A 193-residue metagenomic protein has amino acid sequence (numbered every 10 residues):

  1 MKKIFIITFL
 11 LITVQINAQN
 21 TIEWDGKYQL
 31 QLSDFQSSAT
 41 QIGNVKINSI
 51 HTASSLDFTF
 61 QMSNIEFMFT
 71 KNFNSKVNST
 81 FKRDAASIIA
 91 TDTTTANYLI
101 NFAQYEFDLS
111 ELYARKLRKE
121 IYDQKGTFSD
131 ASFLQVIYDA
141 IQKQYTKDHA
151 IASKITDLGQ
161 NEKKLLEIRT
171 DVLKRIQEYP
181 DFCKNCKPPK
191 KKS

Functional and structural regions predicted by a protein language model:
M1-E23, S193: Bacterial Sec-dependent N-terminal signal peptides
F9-T13, H51, A96: Generic secretory/membrane-interface signal
T13, L99, A103-L109, Y113 (+3 more regions): A broad "ordered helical/assembly scaffold" signature
V14, K119-E120: Alpha-helix boundary/interfacial micro-motifs
T21-L56, Q61-N74, F81-R83, S87 (+1 more regions): Metalloprotease/metallohydrolase-associated module, dominated by Zn2+-dependent proteases
T80-R118: Mid-length scaffold segments of soluble, non-membrane domains
